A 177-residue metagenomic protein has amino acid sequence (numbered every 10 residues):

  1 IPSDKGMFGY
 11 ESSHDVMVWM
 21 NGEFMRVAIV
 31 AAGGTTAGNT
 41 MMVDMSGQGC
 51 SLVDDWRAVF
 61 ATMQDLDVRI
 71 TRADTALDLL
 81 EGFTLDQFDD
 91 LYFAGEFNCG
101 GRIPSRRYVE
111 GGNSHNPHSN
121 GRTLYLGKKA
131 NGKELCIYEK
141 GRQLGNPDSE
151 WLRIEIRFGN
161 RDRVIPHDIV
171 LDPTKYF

Functional and structural regions predicted by a protein language model:
I1-F177: Structured, helix-rich domain cores that form ligand/interaction pockets
